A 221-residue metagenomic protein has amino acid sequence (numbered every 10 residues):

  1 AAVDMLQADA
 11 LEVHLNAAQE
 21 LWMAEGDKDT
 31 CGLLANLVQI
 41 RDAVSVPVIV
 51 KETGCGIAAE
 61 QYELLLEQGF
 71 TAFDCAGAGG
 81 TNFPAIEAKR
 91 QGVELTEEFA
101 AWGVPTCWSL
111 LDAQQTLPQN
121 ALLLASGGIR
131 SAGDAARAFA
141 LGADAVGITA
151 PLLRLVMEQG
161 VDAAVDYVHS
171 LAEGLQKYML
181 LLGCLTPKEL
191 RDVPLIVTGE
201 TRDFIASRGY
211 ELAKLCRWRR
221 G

Functional and structural regions predicted by a protein language model:
A1-S126, A132-L155: Alpha/beta enzyme core
E97-L122, R130-G221: Alpha/beta catalytic cores of nucleotide-metabolism and tRNA/nucleoside-modifying enzymes
